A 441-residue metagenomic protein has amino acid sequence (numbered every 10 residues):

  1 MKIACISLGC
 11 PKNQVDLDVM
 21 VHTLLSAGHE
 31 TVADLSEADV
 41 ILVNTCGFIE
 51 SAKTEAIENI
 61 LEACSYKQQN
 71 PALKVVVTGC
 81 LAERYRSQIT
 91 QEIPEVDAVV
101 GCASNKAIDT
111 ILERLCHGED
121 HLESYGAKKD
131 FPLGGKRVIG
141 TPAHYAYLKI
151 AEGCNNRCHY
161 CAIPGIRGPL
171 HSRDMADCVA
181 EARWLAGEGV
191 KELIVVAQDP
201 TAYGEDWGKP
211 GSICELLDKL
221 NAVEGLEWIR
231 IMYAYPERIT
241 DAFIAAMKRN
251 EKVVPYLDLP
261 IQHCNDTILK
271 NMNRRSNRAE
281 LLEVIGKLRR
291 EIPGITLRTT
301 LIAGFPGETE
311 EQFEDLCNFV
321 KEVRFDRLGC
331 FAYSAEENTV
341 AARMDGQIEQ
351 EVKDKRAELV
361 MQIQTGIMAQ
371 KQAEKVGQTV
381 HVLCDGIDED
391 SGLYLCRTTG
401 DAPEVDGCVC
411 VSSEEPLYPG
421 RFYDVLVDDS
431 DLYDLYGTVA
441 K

Functional and structural regions predicted by a protein language model:
M1-Y203, A242, L257, A279-R290 (+3 more regions): Proteins enriched for Cys/Gly/acidic motifs involved in redox and nucleic-acid/cofactor modification
C10, G204-G225, M272, A335-G366: Radical SAM enzyme [4Fe-4S]-AdoMet core and its adjacent flexible, acidic and glycine-rich loops/tails across
V75-V77, R84, I89, G187-E311 (+1 more regions): Conserved SAM/AdoMet-binding glycine-rich loop
I93-P94, C116-G118, G211-I213, M247-K248 (+2 more regions): Short, hinge-like loop/turn segments at secondary-structure boundaries
D97, K191, E227, D326 (+1 more regions): Short acidic/polar active-site loop segments enriched in Thr and Asp
C178, V195, I231, L259 (+6 more regions): Conserved, mostly hydrophobic/aromatic
A197, Y233, I261-H263, T299-A303 (+6 more regions): Active-site proximal loops enriched in glycine and acidic residues that flank catalytic Cys/His/Asp and coordinate
R343-K441: Terminal RNA-binding accessory module
